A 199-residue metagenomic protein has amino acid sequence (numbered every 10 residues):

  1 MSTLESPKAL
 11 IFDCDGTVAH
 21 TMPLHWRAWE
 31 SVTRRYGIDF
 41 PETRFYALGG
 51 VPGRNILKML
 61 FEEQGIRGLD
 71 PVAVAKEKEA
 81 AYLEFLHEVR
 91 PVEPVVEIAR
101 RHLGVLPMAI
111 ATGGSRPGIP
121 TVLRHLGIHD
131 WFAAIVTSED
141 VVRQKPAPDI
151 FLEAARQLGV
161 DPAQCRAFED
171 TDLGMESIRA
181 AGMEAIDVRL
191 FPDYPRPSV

Functional and structural regions predicted by a protein language model:
M1-K8, R100, R116-V199: Asp-based, Mg2+/Mn2+-dependent phosphohydrolase catalytic module
S2-R44, A180, P195: Active-site neighborhood of HAD-like aspartate-dependent phosphohydrolases
V18, P91, M108, R143 (+1 more regions): Conserved SAM-binding loop
L24, L48-P52, E77, R90-P94 (+3 more regions): Short beta->alpha linker loops
W26, E30, G53-K58, R116 (+1 more regions): An amphipathic alpha-helix signature
I38-F40, I66, I128, V160: Helix N-cap/coil-helix junction residues
G50-A81: A metal-dependent, Asp-based hydrolase signature
L83-I110, R116, P120: Short, acidic loop-to-helix structural element flanking the phosphoryl-transfer center in phosphate-processing enzymes
